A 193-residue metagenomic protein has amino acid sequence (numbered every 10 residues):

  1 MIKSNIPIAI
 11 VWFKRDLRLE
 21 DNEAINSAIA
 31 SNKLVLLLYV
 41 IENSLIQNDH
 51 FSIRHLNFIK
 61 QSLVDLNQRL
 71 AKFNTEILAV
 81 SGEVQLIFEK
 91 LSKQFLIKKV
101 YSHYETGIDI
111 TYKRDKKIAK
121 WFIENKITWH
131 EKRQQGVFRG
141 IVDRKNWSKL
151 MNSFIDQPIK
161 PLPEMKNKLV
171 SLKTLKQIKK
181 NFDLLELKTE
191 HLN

Functional and structural regions predicted by a protein language model:
M1-T75: N-terminal beta-strand-loop-alpha-helix module at the start of alpha/beta ligand-binding or catalytic domains
N43-N48, L91-K98: Acidic/His-enriched low-complexity segments
L78-Q94: Structural beta-alpha unit
K98-T111: Acidic beta-strand-to-loop metal/phosphate-binding motif
I110-Q134: Short acidic, glycine/proline-enriched helix-loop-strand junctions
N125-I127, N146-N193: Glycine/tryptophan-enriched, flexible segments
Q135-S148: Glycine-rich, charge-decorated loop segments at or immediately adjacent to ligand/cofactor-binding or catalytic sites
